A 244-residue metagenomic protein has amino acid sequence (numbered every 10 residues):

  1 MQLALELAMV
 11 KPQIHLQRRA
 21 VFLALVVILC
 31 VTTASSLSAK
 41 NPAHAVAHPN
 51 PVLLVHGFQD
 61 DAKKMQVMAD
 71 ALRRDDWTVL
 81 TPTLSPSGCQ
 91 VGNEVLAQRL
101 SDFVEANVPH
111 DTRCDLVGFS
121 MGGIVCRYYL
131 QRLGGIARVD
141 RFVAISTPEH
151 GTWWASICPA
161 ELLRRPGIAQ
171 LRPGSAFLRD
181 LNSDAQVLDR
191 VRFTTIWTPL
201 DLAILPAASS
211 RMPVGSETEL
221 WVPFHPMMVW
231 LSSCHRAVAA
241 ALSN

Functional and structural regions predicted by a protein language model:
M1-L16: N-terminal secretory signal peptides that target proteins for export/translocation
A8, A24-L25, L133: A periodicity- and composition-biased signal for non-globular, repetitive helical segments
V10-P12, L23, N107, T147: Intrinsically disordered, low-complexity regions enriched in Ser/Pro/Gly/Gln/His and often acidic
P12-Q17, V31, S35-S36: Intrinsically disordered, low-complexity repeat segments enriched in small/polar residues
L23-T32: Bacterial N-terminal signal peptides
A34-N244: Lipid deacylating catalytic domains
